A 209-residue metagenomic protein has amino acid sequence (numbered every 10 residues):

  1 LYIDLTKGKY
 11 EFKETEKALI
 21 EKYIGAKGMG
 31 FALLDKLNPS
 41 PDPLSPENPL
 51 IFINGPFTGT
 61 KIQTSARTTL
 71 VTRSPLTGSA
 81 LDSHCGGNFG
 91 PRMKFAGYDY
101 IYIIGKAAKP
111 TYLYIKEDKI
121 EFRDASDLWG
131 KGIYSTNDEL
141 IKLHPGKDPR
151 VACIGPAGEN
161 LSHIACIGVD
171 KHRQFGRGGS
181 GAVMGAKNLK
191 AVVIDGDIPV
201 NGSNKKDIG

Functional and structural regions predicted by a protein language model:
L1-H84, N88-G209: Intrinsically disordered, low-complexity segments enriched in small residues
